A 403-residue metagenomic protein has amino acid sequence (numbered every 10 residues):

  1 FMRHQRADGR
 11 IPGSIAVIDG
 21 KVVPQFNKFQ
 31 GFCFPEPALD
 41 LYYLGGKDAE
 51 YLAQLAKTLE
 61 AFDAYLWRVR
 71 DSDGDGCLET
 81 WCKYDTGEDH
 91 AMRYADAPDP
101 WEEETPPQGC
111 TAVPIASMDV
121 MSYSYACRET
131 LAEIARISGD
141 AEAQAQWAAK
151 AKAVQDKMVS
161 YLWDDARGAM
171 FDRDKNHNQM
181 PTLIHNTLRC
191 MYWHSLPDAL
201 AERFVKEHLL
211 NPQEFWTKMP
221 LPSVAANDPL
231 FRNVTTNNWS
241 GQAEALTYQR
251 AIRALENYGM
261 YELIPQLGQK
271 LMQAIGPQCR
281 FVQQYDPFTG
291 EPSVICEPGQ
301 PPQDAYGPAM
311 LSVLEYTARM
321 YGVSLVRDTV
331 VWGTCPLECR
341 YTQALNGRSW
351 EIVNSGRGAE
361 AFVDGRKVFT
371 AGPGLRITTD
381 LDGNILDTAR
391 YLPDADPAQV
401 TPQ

Functional and structural regions predicted by a protein language model:
F1-D63, W67-W81, Y161-W163, T217-F231 (+1 more regions): Helix-terminus loop motifs that line ligand-binding clefts
P12, W67-K83, A116, S122-E202 (+2 more regions): Catalytic cores of carbohydrate-active enzymes
P12-C33, D40-Y43, K47, A64-A145 (+4 more regions): The feature captures the catalytic groove of carbohydrate-active enzymes
P24-L44, A166-H208, T236-W350, G358: C-terminal capping/lid segments that line or modulate ligand- or cofactor-binding pockets
E88-D89, P100-T105, W193-A199, E207-H208 (+1 more regions): Internal glycine-rich alpha/beta core junctions
E142, Q146-A149, A153, M158 (+3 more regions): Beta-rich accessory regions
A199-A225, P229: Glycan-recognition surfaces
